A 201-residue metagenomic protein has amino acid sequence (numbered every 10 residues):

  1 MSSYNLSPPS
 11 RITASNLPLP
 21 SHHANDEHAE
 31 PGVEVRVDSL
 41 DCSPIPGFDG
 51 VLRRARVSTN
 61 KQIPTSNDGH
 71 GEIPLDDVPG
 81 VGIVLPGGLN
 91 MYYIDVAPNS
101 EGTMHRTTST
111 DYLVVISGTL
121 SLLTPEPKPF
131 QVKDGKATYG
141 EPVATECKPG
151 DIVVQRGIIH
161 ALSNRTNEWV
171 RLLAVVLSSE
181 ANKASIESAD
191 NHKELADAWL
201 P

Functional and structural regions predicted by a protein language model:
M1-D95: A short, N-terminal "cap"/entry segment at the start of jelly-roll beta-barrel domains of the cupin/DSBH fold
E72-G80, L89-T110, E126-K128, R156-H160: Conserved short histidine dyad/triad with adjacent acidic residue
T107, V115, Q155-R156, R165: A short, compositionally biased micro-patch
T110-V114, T145: His/acidic/aromatic-lined binding-pocket segments of jelly-roll/cupin-type domains and related regulatory beta-sandwich
E126-G157: Short acidic-glycine-tyrosine-enriched beta hairpin
K136, I159, S163-P201: Double-stranded beta-helix
